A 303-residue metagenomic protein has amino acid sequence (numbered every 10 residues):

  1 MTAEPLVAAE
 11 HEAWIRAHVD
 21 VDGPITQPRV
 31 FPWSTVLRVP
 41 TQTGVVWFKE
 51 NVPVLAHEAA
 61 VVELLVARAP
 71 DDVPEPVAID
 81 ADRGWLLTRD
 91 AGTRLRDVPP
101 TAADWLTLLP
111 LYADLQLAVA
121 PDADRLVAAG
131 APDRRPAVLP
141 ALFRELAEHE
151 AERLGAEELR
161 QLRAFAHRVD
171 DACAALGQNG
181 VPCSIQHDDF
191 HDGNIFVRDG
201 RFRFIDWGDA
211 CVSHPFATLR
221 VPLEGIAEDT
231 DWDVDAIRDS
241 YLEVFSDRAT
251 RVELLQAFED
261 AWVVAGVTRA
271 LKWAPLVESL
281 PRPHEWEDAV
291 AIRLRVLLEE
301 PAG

Functional and structural regions predicted by a protein language model:
M1-I25: Juxta-kinase regulatory segment immediately upstream of eukaryotic protein kinase catalytic domains
E12, P136-A147, R163-A166, L223 (+1 more regions): An amphipathic alpha-helix signature
R16-P24, H57-A60, P70, H167-N179: Short Pro/Gly-enriched beta-strand edge/turn motifs at strand-loop
T26-P40, W47-F48, P76, W85 (+1 more regions): Active-site acidic catalytic loop and adjacent metal/ATP-binding pocket of ATP-dependent phosphoryl transfer enzymes
P28-R29, W33-D133: ATP-binding pocket architecture of kinase catalytic cores
V98-R160, V181-C183, C211, A261 (+1 more regions): A cross-family kinase active-site recognition segment
P215-A249, V263-R282, L297: Active-site activation/catalytic loop segments of kinase-like enzymes and analogous catalytic loops in related
A289-G303: Amphipathic, Lys/Arg-enriched alpha-helical patches that create a basic surface for binding polyanionic ligands
